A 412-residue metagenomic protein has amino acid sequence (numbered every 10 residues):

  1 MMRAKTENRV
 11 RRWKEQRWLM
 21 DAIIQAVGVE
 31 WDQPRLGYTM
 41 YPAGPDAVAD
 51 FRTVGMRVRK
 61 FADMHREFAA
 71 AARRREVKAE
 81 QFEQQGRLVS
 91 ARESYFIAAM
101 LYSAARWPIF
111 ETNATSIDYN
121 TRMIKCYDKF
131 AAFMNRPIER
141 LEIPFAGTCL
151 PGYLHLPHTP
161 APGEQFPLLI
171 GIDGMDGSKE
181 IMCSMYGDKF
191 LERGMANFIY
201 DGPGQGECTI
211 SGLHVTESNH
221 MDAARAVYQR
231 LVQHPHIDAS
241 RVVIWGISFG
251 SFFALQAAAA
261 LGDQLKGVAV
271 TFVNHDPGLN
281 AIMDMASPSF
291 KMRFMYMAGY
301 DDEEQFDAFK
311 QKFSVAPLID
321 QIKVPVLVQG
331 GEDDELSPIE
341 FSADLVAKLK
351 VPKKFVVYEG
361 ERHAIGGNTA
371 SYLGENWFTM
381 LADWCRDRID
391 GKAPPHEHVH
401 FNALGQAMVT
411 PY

Functional and structural regions predicted by a protein language model:
R66-F68, A72-R75, I117-E164: N-terminal cap/lid segment of alpha/beta-hydrolase-fold proteins
G163-G174: Short beta-strand element of the alpha/beta-hydrolase
H214-I237, W377: Alpha/beta-hydrolase active-site loop
Q256-A308, V324: Hydrolase active-site cap/lid region
I322-K323, V328-G330, D334: Short beta-strand/loop motif that positions the catalytic acidic residue of the alpha/beta-hydrolase fold
V324, P338-A347: Short alpha-helix in the alpha/beta-hydrolase fold that links the catalytic acid
V346-I365: Catalytic histidine neighborhood in serine/cysteine hydrolases with alpha/beta-hydrolase-type architecture
A370-Y412: Catalytic active-site module of serine/aspartate enzymes centered on a nucleophile-bearing elbow/loop
